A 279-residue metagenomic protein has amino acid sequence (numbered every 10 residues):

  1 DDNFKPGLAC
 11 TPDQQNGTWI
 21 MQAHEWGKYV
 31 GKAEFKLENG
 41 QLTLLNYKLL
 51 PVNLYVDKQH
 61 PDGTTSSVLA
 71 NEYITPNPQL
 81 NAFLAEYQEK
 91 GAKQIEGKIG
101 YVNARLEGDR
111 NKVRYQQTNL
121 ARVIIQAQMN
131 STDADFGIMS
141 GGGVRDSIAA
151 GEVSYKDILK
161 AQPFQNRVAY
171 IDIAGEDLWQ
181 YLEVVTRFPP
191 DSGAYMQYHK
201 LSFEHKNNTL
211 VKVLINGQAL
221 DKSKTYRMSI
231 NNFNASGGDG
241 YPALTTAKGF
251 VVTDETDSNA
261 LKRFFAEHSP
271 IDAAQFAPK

Functional and structural regions predicted by a protein language model:
D1-Q94, P189-Q197, S202-K206: Active-site-adjacent helix-turn-beta-strand microarchitecture at beta-sheet edges that either contains or buttresses
L8-W19, Y29, Q41-L45, T118 (+1 more regions): Feature captures C-terminal
L45-V153: Hard-cation-handling environments
